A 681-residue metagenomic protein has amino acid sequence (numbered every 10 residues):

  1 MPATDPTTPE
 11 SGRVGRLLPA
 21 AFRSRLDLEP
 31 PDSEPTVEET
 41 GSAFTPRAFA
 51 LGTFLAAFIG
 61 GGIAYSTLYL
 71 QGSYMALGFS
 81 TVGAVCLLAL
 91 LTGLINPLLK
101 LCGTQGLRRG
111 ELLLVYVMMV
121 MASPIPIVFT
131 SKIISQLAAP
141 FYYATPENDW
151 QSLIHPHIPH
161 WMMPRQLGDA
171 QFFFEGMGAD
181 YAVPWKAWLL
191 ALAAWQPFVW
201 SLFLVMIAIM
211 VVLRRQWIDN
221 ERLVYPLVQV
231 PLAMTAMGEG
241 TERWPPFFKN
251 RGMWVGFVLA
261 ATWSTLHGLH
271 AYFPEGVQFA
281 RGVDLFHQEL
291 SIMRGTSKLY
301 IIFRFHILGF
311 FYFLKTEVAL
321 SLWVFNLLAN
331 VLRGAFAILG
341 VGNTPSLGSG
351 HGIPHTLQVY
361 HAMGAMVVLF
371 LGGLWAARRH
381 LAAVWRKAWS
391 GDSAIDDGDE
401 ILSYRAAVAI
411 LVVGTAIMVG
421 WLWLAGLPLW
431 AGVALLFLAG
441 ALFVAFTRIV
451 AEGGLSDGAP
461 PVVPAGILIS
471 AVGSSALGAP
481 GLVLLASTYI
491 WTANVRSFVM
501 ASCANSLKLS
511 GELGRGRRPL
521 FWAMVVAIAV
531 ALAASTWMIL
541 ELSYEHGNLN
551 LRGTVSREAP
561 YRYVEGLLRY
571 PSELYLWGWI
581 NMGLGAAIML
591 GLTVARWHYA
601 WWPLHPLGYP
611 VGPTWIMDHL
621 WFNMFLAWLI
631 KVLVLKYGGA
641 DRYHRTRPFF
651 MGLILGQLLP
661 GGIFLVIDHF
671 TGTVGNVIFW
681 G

Functional and structural regions predicted by a protein language model:
A3-D5, G15-E29, E38-E39, P46-M500 (+7 more regions): Transmembrane-helix bundle segments that line or gate the permeation/cavity pathway in multi-pass membrane proteins
A48, I353, L509, G514 (+1 more regions): Membrane-embedded transmembrane-helix bundle of lipid-linked glycan/lipid transferases
S73, T104-Q105, Y312-L314, L507-A523 (+3 more regions): Hydrophobic alpha-helical bundle architecture
F248-R251, L520-L532: Charge-dense, low-complexity polyampholytic segments
F437-L438, M524-A531, M651-I654: A glycine-rich phosphate-binding loop feature that marks nucleotide/adenosyl-phosphate handling sites
